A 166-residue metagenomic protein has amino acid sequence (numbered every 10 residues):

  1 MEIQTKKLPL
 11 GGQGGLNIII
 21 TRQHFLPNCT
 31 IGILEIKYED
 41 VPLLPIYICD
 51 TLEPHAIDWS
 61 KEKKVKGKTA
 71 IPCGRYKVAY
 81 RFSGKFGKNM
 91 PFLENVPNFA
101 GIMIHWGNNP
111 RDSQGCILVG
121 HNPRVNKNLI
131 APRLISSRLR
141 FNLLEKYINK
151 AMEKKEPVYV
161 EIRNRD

Functional and structural regions predicted by a protein language model:
E2-V158, R163-D166: Cell wall/extracellular polymer interaction/catalysis modules
